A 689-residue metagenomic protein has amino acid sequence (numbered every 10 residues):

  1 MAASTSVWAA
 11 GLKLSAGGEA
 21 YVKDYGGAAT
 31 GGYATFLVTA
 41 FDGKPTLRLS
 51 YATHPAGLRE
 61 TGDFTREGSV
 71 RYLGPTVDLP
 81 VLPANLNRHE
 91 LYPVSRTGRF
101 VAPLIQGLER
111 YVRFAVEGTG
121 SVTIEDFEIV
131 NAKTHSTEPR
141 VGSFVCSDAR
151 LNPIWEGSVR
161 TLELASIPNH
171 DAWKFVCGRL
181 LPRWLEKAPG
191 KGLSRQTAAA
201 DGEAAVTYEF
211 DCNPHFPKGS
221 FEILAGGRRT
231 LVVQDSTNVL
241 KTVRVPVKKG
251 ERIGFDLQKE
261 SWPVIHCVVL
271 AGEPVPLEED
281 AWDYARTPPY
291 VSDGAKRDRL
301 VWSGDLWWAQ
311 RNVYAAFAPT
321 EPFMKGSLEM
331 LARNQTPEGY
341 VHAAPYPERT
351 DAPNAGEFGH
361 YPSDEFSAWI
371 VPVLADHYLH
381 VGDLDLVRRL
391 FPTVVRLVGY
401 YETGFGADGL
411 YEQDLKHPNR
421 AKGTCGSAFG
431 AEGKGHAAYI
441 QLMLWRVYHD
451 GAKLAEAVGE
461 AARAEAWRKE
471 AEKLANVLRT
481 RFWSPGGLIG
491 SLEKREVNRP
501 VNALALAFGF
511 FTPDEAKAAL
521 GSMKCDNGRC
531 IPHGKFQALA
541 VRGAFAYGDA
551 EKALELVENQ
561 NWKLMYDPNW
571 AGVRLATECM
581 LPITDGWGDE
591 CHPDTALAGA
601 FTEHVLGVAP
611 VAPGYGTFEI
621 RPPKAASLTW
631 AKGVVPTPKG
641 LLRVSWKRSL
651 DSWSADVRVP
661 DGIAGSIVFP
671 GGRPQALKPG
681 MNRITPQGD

Functional and structural regions predicted by a protein language model:
M1-V291, A343-P345, A407-D408, K416: Extracellular/oxidizing-compartment recognition motifs
K23-G26, A102, P288-G304, Y314 (+6 more regions): Solvent-exposed loop and edge beta-strand segments that line ligand/cofactor-binding and catalytic clefts
G57-P80, P319-T424, E558-L581: Helix-terminus loop motifs that line ligand-binding clefts
Y111, T119-I124, E128, K133-A149 (+8 more regions): Active-site acid/base region of carbohydrate-active enzymes
L224-G227, D383, P670-G671: Short strand-turn-strand beta-turns centered on an Asx-Gly dipeptide
W308-T320, W369-L386, L442-A461, A503-P513 (+2 more regions): Well-ordered alpha-helical scaffold segments within catalytic/enzyme domains
C530-N559: Repeat-solenoid scaffold signature
E551-D689: Non-catalytic C-terminal accessory modules of carbohydrate-active enzymes
